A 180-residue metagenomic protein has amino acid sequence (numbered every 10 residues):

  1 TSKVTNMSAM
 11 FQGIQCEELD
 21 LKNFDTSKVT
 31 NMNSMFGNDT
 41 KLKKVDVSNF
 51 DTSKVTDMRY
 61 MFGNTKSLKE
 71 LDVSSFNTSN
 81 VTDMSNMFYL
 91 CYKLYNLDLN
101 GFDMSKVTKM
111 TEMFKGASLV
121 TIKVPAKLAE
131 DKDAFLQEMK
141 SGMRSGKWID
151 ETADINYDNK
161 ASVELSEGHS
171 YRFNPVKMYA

Functional and structural regions predicted by a protein language model:
T1-A180: Negatively charged
